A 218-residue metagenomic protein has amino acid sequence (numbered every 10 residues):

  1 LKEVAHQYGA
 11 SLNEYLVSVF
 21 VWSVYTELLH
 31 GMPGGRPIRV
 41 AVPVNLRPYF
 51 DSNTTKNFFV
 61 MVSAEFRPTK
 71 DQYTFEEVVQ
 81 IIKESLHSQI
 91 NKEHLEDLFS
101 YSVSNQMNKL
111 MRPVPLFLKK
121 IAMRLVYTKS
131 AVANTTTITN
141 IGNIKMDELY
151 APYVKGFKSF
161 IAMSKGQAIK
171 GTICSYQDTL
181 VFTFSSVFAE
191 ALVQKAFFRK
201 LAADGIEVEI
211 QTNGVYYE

Functional and structural regions predicted by a protein language model:
L1-A10: Flexible, P/S/T/G-rich "lid" or insertion loops adjacent to the active sites of thioester-utilizing
K2, Y25-E218: Acyl-thioester-dependent acyl-group transfer interface
L12-V21: Short amphipathic alpha-helical segments
